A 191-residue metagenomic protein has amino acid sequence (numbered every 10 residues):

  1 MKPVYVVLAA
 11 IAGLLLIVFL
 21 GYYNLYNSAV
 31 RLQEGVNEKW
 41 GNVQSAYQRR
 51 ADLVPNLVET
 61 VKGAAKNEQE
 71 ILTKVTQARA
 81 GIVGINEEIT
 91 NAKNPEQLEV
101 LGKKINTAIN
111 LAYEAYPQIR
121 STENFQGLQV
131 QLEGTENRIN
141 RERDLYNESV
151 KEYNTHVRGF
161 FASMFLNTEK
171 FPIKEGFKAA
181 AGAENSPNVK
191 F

Functional and structural regions predicted by a protein language model:
M1-F191: A helix-centric hydrophobic-segment signal that preferentially recognizes long, alpha-helical stretches used
